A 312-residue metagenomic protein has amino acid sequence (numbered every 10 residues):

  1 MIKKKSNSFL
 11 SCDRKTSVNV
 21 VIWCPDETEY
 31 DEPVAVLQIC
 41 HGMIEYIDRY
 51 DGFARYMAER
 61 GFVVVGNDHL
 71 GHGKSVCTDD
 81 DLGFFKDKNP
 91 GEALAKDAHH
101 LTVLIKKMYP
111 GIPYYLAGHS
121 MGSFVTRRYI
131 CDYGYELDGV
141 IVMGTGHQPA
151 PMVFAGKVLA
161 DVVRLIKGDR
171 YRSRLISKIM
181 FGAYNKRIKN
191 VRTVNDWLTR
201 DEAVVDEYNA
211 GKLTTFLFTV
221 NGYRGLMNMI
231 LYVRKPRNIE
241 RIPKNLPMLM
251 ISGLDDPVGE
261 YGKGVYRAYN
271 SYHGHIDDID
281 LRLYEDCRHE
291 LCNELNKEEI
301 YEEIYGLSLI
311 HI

Functional and structural regions predicted by a protein language model:
M1-E27: N-terminal cap/lid segment of alpha/beta-hydrolase-fold proteins
V34, H41-E45, L254: Active-site glycine-rich loops that stabilize anionic/oxyanionic intermediates across multiple enzyme folds
A54-D80: Conserved alpha/beta-hydrolase
K86-K106: Alpha/beta-hydrolase active-site loop
T126-L213: Alpha/beta-hydrolase-fold enzymes
M250-S252: Short beta-strand/loop motif that positions the catalytic acidic residue of the alpha/beta-hydrolase fold
K263-G264, C292-Y305: Post-His helix in hydrolase/transferase enzymes
I310-I312: Conserved small/polar residues in nucleotide/adenosyl-binding loops
